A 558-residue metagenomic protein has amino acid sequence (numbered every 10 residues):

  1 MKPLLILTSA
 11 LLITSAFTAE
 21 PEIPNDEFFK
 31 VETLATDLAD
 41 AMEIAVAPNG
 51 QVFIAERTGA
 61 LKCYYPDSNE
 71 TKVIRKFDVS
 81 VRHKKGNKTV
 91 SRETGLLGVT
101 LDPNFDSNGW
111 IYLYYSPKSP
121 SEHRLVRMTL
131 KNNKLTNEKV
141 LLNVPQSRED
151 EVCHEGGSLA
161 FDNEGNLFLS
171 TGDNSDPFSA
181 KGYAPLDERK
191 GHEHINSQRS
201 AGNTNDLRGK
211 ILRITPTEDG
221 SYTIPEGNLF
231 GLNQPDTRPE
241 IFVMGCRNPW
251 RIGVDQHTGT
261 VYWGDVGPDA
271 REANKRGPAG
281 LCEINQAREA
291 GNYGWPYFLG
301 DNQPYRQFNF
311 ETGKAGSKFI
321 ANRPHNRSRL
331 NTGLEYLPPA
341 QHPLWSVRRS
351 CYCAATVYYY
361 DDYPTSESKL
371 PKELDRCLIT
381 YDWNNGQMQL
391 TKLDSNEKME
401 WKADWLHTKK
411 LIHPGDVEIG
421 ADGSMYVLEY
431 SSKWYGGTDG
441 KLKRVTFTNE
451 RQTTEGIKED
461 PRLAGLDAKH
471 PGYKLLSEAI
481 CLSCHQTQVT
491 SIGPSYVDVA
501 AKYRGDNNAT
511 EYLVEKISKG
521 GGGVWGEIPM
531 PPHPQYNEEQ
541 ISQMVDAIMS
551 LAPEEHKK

Functional and structural regions predicted by a protein language model:
M1-L4: Positively charged n-region of N-terminal signal peptides that target proteins for export
L7, L12-I23: Bacterial Sec-dependent signal peptides at the C-terminal "C-region" and cleavage site
A19-S179, Y183, R251-W263, A270 (+4 more regions): Acidic, Gly/Ser/Thr-rich repeat motifs that build Ca2+-stabilized beta-propeller blades
P21, K85-T89, T94-L96, D173-A403 (+3 more regions): Beta-propeller domain segments
A35, D467-T487: Sequence/structural segment immediately N-terminal to covalent heme-attachment motifs in c-type and related
T71-V79, Q486-K519: Gly/Gly-Pro-rich "capping" loops immediately C-terminal to redox-active cysteine motifs in periplasmic/lumenal
L442, E478-Q488, M544-I548: The canonical Cys-X-X-Cys-His
S483, I492-Y503, S518-V545, L551 (+1 more regions): Axial heme c-ligation environment in periplasmic c-type cytochrome domains
